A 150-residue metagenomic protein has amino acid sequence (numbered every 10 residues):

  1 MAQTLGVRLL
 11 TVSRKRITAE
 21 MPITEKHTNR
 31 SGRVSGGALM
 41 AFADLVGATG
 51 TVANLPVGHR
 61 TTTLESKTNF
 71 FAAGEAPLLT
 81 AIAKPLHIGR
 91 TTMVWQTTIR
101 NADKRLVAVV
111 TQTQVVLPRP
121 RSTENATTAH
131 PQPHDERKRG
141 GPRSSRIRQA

Functional and structural regions predicted by a protein language model:
M1-L5, T62-L64, L79, M93: Short, basic and Ser/Thr-rich N-terminal targeting/leader segments
T4-V34: Catalytic strand-loop segment that frames the active site of acyl-thioester-processing enzymes
G37-R60: Active-site helix/loop of acyl-thioester processing domains in fatty-acid/polyketide metabolism, spanning hotdog-fold
L55-V57, G74-A150: HotDog/MaoC-like acyl-thioester-processing domains
